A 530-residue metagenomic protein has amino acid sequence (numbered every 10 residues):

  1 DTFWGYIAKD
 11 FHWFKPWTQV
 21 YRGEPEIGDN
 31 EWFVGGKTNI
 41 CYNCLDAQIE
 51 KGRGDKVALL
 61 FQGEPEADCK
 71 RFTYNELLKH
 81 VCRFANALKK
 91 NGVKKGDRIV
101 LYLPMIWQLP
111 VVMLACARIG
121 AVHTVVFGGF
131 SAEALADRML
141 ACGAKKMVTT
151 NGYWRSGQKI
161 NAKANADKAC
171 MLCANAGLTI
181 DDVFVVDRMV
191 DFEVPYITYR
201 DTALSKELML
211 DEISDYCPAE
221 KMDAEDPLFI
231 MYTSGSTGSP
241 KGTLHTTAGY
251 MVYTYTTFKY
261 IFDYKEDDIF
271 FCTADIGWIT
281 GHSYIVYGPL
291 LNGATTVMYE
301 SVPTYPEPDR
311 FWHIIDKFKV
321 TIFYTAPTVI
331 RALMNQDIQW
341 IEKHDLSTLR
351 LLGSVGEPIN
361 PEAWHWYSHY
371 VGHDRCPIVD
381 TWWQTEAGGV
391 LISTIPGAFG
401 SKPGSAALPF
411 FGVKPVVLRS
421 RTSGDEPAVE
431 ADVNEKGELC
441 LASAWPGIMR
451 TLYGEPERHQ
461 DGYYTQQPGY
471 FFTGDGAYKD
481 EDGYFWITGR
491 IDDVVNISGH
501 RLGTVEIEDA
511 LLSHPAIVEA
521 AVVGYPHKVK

Functional and structural regions predicted by a protein language model:
D1-F72, E76-N86, N165, C170 (+3 more regions): N-lobe entry segment of adenylate-forming
C41, L59-M113, S131-A136, D201 (+2 more regions): Conserved AMP-binding/adenylate-forming core of the ANL superfamily
D55-V57, I180-D191, I197-Y232, S239 (+2 more regions): Conserved pre-ATP/AMP-binding loop-to-beta segment of ANL
L114, R118-L208, A326-P327: Structural core segment of the AMP-binding/adenylate-forming
V126-G152, A166, D316, F323 (+4 more regions): AMP-binding/adenylate-forming catalytic core of the ANL superfamily
G249-I269, I279-T321, Q336: Conserved AMP-binding/adenylation subdomain of ANL enzymes
L291-A294, T321-T325, M334-P403, K414 (+1 more regions): Gly/Ser/Thr-rich phosphate-binding loop
P409-G412, S423-Y463, H500-L502: Conserved ATP/PPi-binding loop(s) of AMP-dependent carboxylate-activating enzymes
